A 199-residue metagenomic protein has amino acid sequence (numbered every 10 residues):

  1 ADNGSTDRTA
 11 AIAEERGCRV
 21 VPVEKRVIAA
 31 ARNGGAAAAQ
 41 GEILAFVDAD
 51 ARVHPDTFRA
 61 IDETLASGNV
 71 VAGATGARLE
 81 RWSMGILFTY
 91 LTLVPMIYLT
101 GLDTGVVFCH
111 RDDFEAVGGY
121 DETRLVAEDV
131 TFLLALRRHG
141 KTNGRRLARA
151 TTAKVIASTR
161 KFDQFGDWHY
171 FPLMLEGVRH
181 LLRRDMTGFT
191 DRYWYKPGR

Functional and structural regions predicted by a protein language model:
D2-A10, A51: A conserved acidic beta->alpha catalytic loop
I12-E15, V23-A39: Glycine-rich, basic loop-to-helix element that forms the pyrophosphate-binding segment of sugar-nucleotide handling
Q40-G41, G105-V117: Conserved nucleotide-sugar donor-binding and metal-coordinating catalytic region shared by glycosyltransferases
L44: Short aromatic/hydrophobic "clamp" motif used to bind/position activated sugar donors
P55-M84: Conserved donor NDP-sugar-binding/catalytic core segment of glycosyltransferases
T75-F108, R179: Short, flexible, basic/aromatic active-site loop/helix in glycosyltransferases
D113-V117, R124-G144, A150: A short, conserved alpha-helix in the catalytic core of glycosyltransferases
R138-R199: Hydrophobic helical membrane-anchoring modules
